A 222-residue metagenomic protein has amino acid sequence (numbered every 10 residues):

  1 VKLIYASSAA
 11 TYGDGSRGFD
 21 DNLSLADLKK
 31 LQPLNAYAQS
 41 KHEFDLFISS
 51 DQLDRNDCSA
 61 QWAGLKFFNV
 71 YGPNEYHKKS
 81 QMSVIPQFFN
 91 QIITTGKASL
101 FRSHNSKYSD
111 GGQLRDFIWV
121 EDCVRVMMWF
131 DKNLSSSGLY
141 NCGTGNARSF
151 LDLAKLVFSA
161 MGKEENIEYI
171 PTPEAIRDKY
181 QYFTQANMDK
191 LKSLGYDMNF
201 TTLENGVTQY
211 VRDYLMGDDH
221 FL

Functional and structural regions predicted by a protein language model:
V1-A36: Conserved Rossmann-fold NAD(P)-dependent oxidoreductase catalytic core, especially the SDR/UDP-sugar
K2, Q61-A63, G138: Structural signature of beta-strand start/N-cap positions in the alpha/beta core of ABC transporter nucleotide-binding
S7-S8, K66-F67, T144, N187: A secondary-structure boundary/capping signal
S8-D14, N69-E75, K132, A147: Active-site proximal helix/loop that lines the substrate pocket of Rossmann-like NAD(P)-dependent oxidoreductase domains
R17-G18, L46-M128, A154-M161: NAD(P)-dependent short-chain dehydrogenase/reductase
L23, P33-H42, K78-P86, D116-F117 (+1 more regions): Short-chain dehydrogenase/reductase
I93-L222: C-terminal substrate-binding subdomain of Rossmann-fold SDR/epimerase-dehydratase oxidoreductases
